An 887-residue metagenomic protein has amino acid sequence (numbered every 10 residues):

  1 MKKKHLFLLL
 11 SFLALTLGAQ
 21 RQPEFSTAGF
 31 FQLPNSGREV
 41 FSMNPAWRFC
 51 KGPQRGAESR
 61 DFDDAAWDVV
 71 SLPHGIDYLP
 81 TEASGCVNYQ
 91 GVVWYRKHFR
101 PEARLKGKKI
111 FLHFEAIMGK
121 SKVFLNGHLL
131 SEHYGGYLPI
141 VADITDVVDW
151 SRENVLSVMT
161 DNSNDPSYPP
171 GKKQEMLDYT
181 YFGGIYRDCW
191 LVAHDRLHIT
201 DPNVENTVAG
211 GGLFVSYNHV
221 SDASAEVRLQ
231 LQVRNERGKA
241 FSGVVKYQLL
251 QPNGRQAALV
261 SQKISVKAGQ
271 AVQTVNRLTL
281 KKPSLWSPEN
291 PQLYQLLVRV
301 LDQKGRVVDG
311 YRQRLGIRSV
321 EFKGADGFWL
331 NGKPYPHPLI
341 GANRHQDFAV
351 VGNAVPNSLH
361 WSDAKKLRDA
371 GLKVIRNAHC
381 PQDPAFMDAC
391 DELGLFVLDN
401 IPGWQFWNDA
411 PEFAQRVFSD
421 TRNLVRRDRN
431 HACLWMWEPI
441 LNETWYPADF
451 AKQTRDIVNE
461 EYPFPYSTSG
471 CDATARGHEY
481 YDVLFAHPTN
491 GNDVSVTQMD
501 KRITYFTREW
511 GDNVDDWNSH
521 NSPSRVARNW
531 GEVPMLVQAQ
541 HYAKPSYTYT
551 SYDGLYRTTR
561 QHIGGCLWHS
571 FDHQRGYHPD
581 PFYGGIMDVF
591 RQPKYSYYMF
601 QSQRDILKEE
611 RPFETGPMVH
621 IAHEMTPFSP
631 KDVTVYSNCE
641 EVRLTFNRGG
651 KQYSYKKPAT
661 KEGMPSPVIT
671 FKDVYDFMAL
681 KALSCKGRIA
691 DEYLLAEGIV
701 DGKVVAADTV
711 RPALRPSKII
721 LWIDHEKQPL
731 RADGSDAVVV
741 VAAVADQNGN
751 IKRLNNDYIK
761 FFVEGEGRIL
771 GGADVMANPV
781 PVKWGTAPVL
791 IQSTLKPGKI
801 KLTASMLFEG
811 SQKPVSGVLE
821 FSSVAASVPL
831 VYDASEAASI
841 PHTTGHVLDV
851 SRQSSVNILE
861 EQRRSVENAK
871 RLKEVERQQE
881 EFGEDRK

Functional and structural regions predicted by a protein language model:
F25, G29, L33-P34, F41 (+8 more regions): Accessory beta-strand-rich segments of carbohydrate-active enzymes
E39-E58, D77, I117, L177 (+8 more regions): Substrate-binding clefts and catalytic carboxylate motifs of secreted carbohydrate-active enzymes
H74-Y134, D165, V192, R196-E205 (+5 more regions): Active-site-adjacent substrate/metal-binding segments within catalytic domains of carbohydrate-active enzymes
L105-K109, V148-E153, A240, L280-L293 (+3 more regions): Short glycine/proline/serine/threonine-rich loop/turn segments at secondary-structure transition edges
I144, V275-L285, I669-I689, N778-L795: Short, hydrophobic beta-strand segments
D149-E153, Q230-K323, F821: Extended acidic/polar, glycine-enriched regions that form or flank non-catalytic beta-rich accessory modules
L229-V233, V298-V300, V633-S637, W722 (+3 more regions): Beta-strand-rich structural segments
W361-K366, V374-S596, F613-A622: Substrate-binding/catalytic cleft of secreted carbohydrate-active enzymes, primarily glycoside hydrolases
